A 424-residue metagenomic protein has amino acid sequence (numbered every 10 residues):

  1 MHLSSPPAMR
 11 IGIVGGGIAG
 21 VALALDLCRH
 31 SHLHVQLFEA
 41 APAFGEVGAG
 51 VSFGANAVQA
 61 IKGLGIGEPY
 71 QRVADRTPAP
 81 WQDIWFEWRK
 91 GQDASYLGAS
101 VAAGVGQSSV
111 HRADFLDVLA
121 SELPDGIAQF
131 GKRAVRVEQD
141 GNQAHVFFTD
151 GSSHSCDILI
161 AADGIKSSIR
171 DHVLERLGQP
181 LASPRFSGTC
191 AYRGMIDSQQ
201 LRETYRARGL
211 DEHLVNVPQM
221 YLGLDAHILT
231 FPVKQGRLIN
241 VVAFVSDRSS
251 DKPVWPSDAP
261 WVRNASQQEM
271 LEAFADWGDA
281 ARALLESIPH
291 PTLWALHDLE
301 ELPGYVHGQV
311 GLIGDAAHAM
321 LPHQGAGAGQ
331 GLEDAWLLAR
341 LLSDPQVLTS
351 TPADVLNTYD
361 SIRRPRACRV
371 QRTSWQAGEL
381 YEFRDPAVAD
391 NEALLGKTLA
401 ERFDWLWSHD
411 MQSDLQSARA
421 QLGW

Functional and structural regions predicted by a protein language model:
H2-G12, E87, A94, Q324 (+1 more regions): C-terminal helical "tail/cap" subdomain of flavin- and related membrane-associated enzymes
H2-I11, A40, F44-V58, G63 (+4 more regions): Conserved N-terminal glycine/acidic-rich loop preference
R10, H34, L238: Residues at the starts of beta-strands that form the adenosine-phosphate
I11-V14, A134: A generic "structured core" feature
I13-H30, F38-A41, I160-A161, Y192 (+4 more regions): Conserved mid-domain beta->alpha element of the FAD-binding
F44-G45, S168-I169, A319-L321: Catalytic P-loop NTPase motifs of RecA-like helicase/translocase cores
V47-E122: Active-site-adjacent segment of FAD-dependent monooxygenases/related oxidoreductases
V105-G106, V110, L116-A283, I288: Conserved FAD-binding catalytic core of PHBH/FMO-like flavoproteins
